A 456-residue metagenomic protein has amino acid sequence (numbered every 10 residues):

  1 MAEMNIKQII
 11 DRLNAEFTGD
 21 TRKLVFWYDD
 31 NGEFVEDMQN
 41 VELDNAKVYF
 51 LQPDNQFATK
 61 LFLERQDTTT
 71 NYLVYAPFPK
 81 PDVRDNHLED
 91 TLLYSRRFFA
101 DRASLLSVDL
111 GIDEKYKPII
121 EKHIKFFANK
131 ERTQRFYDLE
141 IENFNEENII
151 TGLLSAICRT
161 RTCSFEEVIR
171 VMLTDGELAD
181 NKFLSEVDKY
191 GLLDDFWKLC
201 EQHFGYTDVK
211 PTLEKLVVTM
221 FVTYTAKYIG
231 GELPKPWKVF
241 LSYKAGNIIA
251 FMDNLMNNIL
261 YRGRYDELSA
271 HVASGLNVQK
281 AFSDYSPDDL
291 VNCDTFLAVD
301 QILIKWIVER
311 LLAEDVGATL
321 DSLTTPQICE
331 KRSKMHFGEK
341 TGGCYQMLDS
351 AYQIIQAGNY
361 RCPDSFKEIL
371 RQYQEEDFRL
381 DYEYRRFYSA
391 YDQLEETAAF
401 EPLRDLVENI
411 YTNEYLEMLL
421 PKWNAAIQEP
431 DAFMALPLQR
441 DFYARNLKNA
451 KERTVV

Functional and structural regions predicted by a protein language model:
M1-V456: …; additionally, a secondary subgroup of soluble metalloenzymes is captured
